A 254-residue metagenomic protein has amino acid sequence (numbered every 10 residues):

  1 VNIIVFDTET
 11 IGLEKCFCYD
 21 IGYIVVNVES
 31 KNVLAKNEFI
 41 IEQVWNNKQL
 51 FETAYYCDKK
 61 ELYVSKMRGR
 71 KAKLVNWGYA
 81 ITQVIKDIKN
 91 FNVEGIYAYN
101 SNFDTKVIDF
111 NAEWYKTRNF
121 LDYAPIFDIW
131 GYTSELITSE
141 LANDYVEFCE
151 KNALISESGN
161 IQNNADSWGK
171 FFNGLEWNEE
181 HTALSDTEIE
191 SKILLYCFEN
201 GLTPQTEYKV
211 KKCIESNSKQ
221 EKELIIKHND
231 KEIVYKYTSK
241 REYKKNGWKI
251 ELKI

Functional and structural regions predicted by a protein language model:
N2-N111: Conserved non-catalytic scaffold segment of RNase H-like nuclease domains
T8-I11, I129, T133: Ser/Thr-centric signal marking residues that sit in or immediately flank functional binding/regulatory motifs
Q43-R68, W130-T187: Active-site-proximal helix-loop-helix substrate-binding element of RNase H-like nuclease domains
M67-K73, Y115-L121, L175-E179: Short, polar/flexible loop-turn hinges at active-site or ligand-entry regions and domain interfaces
N92-N102, K106-V107, N111-A112, C149-N217: Acidic, Mg2+-coordinating catalytic module of metal-dependent nucleases/exonucleases that use a two-metal-ion mechanism
F103-F127: Substrate-recognition/cap helix-loop segment adjacent to the acidic, metal-dependent catalytic center of Asp-based
C213-V234, T238: Acidic, low-complexity, intrinsically disordered interaction modules
K236-I254: A short, charged, amphipathic alpha-helix used as a generic interaction element across diverse proteins
